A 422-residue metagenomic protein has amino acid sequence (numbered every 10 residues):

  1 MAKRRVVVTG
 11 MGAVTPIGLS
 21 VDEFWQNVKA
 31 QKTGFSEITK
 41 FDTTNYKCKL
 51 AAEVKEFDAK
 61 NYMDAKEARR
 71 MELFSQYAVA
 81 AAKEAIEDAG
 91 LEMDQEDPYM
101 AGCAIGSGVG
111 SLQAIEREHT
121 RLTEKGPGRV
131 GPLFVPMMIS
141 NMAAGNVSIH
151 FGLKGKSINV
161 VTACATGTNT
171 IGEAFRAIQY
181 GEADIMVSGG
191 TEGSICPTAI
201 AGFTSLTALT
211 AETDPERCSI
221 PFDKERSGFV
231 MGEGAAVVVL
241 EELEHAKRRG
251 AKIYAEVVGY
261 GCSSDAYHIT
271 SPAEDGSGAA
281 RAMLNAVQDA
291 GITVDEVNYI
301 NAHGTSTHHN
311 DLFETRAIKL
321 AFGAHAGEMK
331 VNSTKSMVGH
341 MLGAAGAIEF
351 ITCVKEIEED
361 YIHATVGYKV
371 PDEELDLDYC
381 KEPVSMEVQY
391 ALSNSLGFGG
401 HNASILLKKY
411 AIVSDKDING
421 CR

Functional and structural regions predicted by a protein language model:
M1-E67, E244-Y254, I351-T365, K408-R422: ACP-dependent fatty acid/polyketide chain-elongation machinery
M1-V8, Q95-D97, A290-E296, A324-G327 (+1 more regions): Flexible, low-complexity linker/loop segments at domain and module junctions
R5-T9, S36, D214-A290, Y299 (+1 more regions): Condensing-enzyme catalytic core mediating Claisen C-C bond formation in acyl metabolism
V8, E23-F24, K29-T162, T191-I200 (+2 more regions): Conserved beta-ketoacyl condensing-enzyme motif
A78-A89, A143, T170, E241-L243 (+4 more regions): Short, well-ordered amphipathic alpha-helical segments that serve as non-catalytic structural scaffolds within diverse
A78-L91, S140-A144, S148-E192, V230-A251 (+2 more regions): Active-site-proximal alpha-helical scaffold in enzymes
A85-D97, H150, A246-G250, M283-Y299 (+1 more regions): Phosphate/pyrophosphate-binding loops at sites that engage ATP/ADP/AMP, CoA/4′-phosphopantetheine, polyphosphate
E182-S227, Y260-E274, G304-D311, E328-L377: Acyl-CoA/ACP chain-elongation machinery
